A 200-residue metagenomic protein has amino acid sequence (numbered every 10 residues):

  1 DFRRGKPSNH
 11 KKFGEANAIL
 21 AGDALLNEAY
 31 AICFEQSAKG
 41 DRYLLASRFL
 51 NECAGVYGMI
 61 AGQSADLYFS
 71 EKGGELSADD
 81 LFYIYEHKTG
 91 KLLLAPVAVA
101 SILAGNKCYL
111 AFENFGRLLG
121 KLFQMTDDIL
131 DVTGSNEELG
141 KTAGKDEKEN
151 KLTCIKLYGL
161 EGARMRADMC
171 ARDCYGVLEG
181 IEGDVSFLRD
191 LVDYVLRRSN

Functional and structural regions predicted by a protein language model:
D1-L178, D184-L196: Mg2+-dependent prenyl diphosphate-binding active-site environment of isoprenoid biosynthetic enzymes
S199-N200: Short cytosolic juxtamembrane segments of multi-pass membrane proteins
